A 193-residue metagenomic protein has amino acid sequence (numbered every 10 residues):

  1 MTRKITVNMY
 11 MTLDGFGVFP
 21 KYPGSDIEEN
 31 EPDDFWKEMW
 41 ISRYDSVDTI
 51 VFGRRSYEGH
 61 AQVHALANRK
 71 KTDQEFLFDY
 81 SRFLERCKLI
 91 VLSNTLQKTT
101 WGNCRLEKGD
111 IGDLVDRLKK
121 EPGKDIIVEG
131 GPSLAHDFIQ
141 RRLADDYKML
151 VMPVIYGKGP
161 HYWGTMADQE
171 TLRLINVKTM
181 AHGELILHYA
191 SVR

Functional and structural regions predicted by a protein language model:
M1-R193: Enzymes that bind and transform nitrogen-containing heteroaromatic metabolites
